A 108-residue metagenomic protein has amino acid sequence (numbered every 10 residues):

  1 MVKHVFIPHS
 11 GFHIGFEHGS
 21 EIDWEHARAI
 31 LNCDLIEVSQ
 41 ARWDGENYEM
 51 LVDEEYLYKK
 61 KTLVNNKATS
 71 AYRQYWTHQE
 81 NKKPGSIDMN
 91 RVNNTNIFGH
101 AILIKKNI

Functional and structural regions predicted by a protein language model:
M1-I108: Short beta-rich binding modules
